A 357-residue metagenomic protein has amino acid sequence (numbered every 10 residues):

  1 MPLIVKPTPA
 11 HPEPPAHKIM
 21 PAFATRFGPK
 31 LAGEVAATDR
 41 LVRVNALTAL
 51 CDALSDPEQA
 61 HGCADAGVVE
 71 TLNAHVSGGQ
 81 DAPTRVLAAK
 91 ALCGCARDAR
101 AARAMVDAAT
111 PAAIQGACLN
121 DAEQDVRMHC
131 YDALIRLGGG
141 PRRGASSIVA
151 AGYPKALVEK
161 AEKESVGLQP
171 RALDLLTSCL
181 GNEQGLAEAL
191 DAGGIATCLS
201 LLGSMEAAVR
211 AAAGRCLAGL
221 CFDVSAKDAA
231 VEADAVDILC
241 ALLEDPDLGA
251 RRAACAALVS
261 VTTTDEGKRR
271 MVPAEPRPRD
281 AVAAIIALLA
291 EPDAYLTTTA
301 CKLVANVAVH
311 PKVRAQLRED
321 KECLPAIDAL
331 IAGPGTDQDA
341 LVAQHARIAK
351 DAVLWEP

Functional and structural regions predicted by a protein language model:
P2-Q59, C93, L354-E356: N-terminal "cap/leader" segments of large eukaryotic alpha-helical scaffolds
F23-G28, A64-L72, V106-Q115, I148-A156 (+5 more regions): Alpha-helical scaffold repeats of the Armadillo/HEAT/TPR superfamily
A37, D52-G62, V69, A74-D81 (+3 more regions): Short helix-loop boundary/capping segments at the starts of domains
T38-D52, Q80-A96, D107, N120-G139 (+11 more regions): Alpha-helical solenoid repeats of the armadillo/HEAT superfamily in eukaryotic scaffolding/adaptor proteins
H61, R103, R143-S146, Q184-A187 (+4 more regions): Recurring C-terminal helix/loop segment of individual leucine-rich repeat
